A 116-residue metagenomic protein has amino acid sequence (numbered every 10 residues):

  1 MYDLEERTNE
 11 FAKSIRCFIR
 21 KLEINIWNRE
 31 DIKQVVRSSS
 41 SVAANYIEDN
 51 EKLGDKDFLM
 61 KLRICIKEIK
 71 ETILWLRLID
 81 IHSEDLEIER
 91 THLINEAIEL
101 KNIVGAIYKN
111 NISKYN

Functional and structural regions predicted by a protein language model:
M1-E48, K52-N116: Short, C-terminally biased terminal segments at protein or domain edges
